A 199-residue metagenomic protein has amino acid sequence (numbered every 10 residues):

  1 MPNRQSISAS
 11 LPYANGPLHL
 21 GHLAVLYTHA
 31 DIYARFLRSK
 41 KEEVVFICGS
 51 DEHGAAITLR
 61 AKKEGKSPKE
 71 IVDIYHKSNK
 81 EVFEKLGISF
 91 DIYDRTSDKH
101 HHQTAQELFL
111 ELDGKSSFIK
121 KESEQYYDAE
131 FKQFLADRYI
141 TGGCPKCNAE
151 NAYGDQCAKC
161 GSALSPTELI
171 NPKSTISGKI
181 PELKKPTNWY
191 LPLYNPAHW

Functional and structural regions predicted by a protein language model:
P2-W199: N-terminal, positively charged nucleic-acid-binding surface of large information/translation enzymes
